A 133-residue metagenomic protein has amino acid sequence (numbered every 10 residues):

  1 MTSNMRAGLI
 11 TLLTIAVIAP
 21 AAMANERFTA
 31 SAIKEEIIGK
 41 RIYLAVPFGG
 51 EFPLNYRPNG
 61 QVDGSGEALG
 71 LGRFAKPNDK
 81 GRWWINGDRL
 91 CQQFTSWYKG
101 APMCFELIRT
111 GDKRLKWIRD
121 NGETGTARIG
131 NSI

Functional and structural regions predicted by a protein language model:
M1-I10: Bacterial N-terminal signal peptides that target proteins for export
T2, P20-K80, N86-I133: Lipid interaction determinants
L9-L12, K34: Short N-terminal leader segment in a subset of presequences, especially plant chloroplast and some mitochondrial
L13-A21: Hydrophobic core
